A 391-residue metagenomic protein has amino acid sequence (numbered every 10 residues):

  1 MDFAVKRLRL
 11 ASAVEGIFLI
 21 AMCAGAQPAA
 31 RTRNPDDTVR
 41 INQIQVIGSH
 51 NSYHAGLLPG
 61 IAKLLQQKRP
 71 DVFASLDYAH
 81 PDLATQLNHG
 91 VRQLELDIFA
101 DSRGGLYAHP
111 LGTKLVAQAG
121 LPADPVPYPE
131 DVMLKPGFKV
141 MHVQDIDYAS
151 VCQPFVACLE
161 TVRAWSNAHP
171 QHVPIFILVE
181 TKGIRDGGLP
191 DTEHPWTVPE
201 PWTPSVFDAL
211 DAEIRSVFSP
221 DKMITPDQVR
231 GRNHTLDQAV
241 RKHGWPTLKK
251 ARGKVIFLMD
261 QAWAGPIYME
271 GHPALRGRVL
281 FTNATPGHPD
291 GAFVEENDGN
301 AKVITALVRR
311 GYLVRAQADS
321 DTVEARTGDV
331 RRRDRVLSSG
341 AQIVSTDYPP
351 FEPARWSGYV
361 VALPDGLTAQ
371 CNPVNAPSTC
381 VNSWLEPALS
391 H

Functional and structural regions predicted by a protein language model:
M1-L8: N-terminal secretory signal peptides that target proteins for export/translocation
L8-L10, P28: Positively charged, low-complexity intrinsically disordered regions
R9, M22-C23, G104: Extended rod-forming repeat segments used as scaffolds/tethers
S12-M22: Bacterial N-terminal signal peptides
Q27-H391: Catalytic cores of phosphodiester-bond hydrolases, prominently lipid phosphodiesterases
